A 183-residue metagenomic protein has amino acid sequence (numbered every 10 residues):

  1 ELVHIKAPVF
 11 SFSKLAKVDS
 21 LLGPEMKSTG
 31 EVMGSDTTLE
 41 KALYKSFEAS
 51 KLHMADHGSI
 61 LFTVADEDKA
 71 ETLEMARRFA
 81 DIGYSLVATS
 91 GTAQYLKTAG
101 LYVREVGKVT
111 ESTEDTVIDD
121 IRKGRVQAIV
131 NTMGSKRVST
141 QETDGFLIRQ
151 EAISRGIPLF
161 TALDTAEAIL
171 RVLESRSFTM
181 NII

Functional and structural regions predicted by a protein language model:
E1-F160, A166-R171, S175-T179, I183: ATP-dependent carboxylate/acyl-activation modules
